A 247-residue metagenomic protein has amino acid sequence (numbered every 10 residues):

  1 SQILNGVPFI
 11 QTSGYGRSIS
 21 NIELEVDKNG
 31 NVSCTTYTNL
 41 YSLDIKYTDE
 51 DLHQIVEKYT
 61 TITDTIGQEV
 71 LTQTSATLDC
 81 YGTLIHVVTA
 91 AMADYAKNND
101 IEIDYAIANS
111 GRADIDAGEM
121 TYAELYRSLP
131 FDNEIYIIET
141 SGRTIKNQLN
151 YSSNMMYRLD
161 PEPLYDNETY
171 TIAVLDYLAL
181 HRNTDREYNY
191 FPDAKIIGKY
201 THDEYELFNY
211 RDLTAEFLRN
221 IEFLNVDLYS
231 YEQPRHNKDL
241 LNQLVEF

Functional and structural regions predicted by a protein language model:
S1, I10-T12: Active-site neighborhood of phospho(di)ester-bond hydrolases with catalytic His/Asp-centered motifs
L4-G6: Short, structured coil segments at secondary-structure junctions
S13-F247: Catalytic centers of hydrolytic enzymes
